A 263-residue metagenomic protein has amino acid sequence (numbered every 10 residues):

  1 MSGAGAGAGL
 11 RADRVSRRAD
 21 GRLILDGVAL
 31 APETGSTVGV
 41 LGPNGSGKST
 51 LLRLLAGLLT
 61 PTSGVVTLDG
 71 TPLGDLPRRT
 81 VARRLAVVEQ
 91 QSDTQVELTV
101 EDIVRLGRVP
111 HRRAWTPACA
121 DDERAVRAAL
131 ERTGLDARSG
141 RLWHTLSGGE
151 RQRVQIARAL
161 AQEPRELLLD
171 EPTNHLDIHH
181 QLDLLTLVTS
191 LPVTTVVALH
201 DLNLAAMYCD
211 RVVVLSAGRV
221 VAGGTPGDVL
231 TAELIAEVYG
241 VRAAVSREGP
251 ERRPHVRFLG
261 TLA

Functional and structural regions predicted by a protein language model:
L41-P43: The feature captures the beta-strand-to-loop junction immediately N-terminal to the Walker
A56: Helix-to-loop junction immediately C-terminal to a conserved catalytic motif
G64-P72, V81: Conserved ABC transporter NBD signature motif
A161-R165: A short, proline-enriched helix->beta-strand linker immediately N-terminal to the Walker B motif in ABC-type P-loop
L167-E171, L176: Catalytic Walker B motif of ABC-type/P-loop ATPase nucleotide-binding domains
A236-A263: ABC ATPase nucleotide-binding domains
